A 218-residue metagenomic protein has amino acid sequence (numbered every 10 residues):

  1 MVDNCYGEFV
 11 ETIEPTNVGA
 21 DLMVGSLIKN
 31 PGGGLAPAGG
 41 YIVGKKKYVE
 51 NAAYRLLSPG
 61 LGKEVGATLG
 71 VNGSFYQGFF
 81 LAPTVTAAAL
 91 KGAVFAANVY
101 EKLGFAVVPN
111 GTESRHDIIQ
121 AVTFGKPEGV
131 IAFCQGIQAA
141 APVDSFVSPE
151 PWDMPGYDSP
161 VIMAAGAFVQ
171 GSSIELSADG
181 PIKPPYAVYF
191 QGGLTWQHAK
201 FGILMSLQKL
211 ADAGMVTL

Functional and structural regions predicted by a protein language model:
M1-A87, K91, Y100, G104-V108 (+1 more regions): Conserved PLP-enzyme active-site core in the AAT-like
D21-L27, I42-Y48, V122-F133, A167-Q170: Short, structured secondary-structure boundary patches
D21-M23, G40-Y41, I119, D144-S145 (+2 more regions): Structural motif
N30-G33, E50-P59, C134-P142, S172-I182: Short, basic, helix/turn surface patches
N51-A52, L69-N72, T86-L90, C134-Q135 (+2 more regions): A general structural signal for short secondary-structure boundary/capping elements
K63, S159-L218: PLP-dependent enzyme catalytic core of the Aspartate aminotransferase-like
G70-T84, A97-A164: Conserved small-domain helix->loop->beta segment predominantly found in fold-type I
